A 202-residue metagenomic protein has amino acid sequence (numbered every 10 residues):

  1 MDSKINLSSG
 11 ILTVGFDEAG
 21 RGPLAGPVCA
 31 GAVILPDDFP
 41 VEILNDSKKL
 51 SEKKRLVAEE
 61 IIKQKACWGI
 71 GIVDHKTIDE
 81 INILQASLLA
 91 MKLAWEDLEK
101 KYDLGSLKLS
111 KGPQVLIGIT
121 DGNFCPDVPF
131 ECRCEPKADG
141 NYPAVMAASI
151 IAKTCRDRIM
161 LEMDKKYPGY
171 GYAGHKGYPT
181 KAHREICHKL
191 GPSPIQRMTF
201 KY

Functional and structural regions predicted by a protein language model:
M1-Y202: RNase H-like, Mg2+-dependent phosphodiesterase core, and more generally RNA phosphate-backbone-engaging helix-loop
